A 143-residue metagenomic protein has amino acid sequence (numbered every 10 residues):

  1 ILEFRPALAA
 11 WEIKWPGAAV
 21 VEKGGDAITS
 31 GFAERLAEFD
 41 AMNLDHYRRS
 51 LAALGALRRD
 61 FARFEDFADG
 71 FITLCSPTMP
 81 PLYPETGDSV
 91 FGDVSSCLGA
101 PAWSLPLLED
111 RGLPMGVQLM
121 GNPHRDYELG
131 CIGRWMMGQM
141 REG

Functional and structural regions predicted by a protein language model:
I1, M79-P80, D110: Positions that flank functional sites
F4-R58, P106-G116: Short helix-loop capping/hinge segments that flank enzyme active sites or metal/cofactor-binding pockets
R5, R49, S76-V94: Short, surface-exposed loop/helix-turn segments at secondary-structure junctions that function as lids/hinges flanking
R48, A52, C97-G143: Structural helix-boundary/capping segments
R59-F64: Short amphipathic alpha-helices and their capping/turn segments at secondary-structure boundaries
D69: Conserved acidic residues
